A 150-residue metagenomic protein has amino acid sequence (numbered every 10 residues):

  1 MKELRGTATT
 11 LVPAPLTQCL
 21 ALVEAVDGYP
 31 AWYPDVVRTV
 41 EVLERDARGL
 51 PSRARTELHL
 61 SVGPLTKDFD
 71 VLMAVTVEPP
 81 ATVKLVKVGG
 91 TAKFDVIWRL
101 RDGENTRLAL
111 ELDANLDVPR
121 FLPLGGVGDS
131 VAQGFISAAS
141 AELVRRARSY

Functional and structural regions predicted by a protein language model:
M1-L50: Hydrophobic ligand-binding cavity/cleft-lining segments
K2, Y33, L65-F69, G90-I97 (+1 more regions): Amphipathic hydrophobic-ligand
E3-R5, L60, K93, G103 (+1 more regions): Extended beta-strand/beta-hairpin segments
A8-T10, T39-V42, F69-V75, D95-D102: Hydrophobic/aromatic beta-strand elements that line small-molecule binding cavities or substrate pockets in beta-rich
L11-P15, E57-S61, T76-E78, R101-G103 (+1 more regions): Solvent-exposed residues in well-ordered beta-strands and their adjoining turns, especially edge/terminal strands
A21-P34, Q133, S137, A141 (+2 more regions): Short, intrinsically disordered, mixed-charge
E41-V88, A138-Y150: Glycine-rich portal/gate segments that line the openings of hydrophobic small-molecule binding cavities
L85-S137: Beta-strand/loop substructures that line and gate deep hydrophobic ligand-binding cavities in soluble
